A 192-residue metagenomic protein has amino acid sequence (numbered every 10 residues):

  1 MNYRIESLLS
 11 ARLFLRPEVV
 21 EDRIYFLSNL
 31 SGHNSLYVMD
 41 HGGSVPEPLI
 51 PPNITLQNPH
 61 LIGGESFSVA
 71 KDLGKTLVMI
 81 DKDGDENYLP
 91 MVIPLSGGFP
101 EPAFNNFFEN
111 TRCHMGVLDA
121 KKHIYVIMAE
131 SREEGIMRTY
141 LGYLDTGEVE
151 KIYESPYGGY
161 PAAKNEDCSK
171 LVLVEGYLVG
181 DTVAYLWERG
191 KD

Functional and structural regions predicted by a protein language model:
M1-A11: N-terminal charged segments
M1-Y3, N29-P52, D81-P102, K121-K151 (+2 more regions): Beta-propeller blade-edge and WD-like acidic-aromatic loop motif
S10-L27, T55-I80, P90, F107-M128 (+2 more regions): Conserved beta-propeller blade repeats
